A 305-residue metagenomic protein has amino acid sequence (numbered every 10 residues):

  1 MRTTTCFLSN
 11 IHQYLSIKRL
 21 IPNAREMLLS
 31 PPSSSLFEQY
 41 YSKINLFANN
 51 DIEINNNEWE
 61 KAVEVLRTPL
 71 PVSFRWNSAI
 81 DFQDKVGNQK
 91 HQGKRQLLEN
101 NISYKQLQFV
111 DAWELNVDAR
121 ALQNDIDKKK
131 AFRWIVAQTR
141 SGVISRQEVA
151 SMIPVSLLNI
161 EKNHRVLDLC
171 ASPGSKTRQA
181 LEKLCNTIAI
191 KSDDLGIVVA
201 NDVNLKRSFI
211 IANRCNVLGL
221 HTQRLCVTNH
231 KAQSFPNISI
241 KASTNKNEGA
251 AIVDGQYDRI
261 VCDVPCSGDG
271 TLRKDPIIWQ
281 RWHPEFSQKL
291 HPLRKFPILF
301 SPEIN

Functional and structural regions predicted by a protein language model:
M1-N305: S-adenosylmethionine
